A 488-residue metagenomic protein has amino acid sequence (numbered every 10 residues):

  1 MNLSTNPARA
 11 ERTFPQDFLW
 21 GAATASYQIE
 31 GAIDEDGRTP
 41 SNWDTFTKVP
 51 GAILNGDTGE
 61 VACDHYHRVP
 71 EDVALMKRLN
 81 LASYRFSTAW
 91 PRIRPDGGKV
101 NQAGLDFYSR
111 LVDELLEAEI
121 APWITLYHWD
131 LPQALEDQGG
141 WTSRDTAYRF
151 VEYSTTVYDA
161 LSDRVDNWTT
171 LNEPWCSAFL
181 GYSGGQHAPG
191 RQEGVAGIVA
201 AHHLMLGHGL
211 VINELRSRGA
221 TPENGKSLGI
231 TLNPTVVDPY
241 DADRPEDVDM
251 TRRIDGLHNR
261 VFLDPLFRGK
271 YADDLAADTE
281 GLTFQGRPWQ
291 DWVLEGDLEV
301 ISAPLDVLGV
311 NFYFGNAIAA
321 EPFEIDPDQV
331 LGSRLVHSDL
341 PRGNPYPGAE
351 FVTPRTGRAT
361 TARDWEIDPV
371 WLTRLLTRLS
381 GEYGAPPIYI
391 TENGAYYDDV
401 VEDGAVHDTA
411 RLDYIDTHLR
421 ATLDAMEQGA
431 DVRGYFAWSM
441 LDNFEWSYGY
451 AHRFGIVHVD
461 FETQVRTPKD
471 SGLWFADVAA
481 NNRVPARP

Functional and structural regions predicted by a protein language model:
N2-I53, K77, D96-G97, L105-P488: Active-site region of glycoside hydrolase catalytic domains
L54-R68, R144: Active-site mouth loops of central-metabolism enzymes
H65-A74, P95, G104: Internal amphipathic alpha-helical repeat/solenoid segments
R68-A89, A303, V307, E382: Catalytic domains of carbohydrate-active enzymes, especially glycoside hydrolases
T88-Q102: Glycine-rich, proline-tolerant flexible connector loops at the mouths of alpha/beta enzymes
